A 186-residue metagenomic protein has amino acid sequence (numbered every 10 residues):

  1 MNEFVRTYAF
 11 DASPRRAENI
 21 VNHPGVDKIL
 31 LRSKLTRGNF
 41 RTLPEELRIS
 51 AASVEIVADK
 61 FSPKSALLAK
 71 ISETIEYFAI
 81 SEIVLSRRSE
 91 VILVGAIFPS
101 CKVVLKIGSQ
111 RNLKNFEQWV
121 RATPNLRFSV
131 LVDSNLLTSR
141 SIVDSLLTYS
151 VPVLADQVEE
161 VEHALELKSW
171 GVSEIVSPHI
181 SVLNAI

Functional and structural regions predicted by a protein language model:
N2-G25, I29, S33-I186: Short loop-to-alpha-helix "cap/lid" segments that border enzyme active sites across diverse enzyme classes
